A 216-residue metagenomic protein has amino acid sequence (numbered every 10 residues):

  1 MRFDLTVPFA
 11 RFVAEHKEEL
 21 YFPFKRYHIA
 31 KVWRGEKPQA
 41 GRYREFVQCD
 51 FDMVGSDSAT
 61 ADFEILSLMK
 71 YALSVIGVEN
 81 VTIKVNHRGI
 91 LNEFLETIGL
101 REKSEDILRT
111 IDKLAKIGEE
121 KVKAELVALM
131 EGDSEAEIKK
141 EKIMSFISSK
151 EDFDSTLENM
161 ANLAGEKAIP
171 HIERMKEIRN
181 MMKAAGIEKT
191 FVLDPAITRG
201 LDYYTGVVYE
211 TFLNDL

Functional and structural regions predicted by a protein language model:
M1: Conserved phosphate-binding loops in nucleotide/dinucleotide-binding enzymes
D4-E19, K25-E79, L126-L216: Positively charged, Gly/Ser-enriched RNA/tRNA-binding surfaces
Y43-C49, V85-E93: Short, conserved phosphate-binding/catalytic loop or strand-edge motifs used in phosphoryl-/nucleotidyl-transfer
I65, H87-I90, I107-T110, V122 (+2 more regions): Internal, well-ordered alpha-helical segments in soluble enzyme and binding-protein domains
N80-I90, L108, V192-T198: Short, surface-exposed recognition loops or helix-turn segments adjacent to catalytic cores
I83-N86, K116-E120, S134-E135, P170: Short acidic alpha-helix initiation/capping motifs at coil-to-helix transition points, especially at protein N-termini
N92-K103, D202-Y209: Short glycine/threonine-rich loop-to-helix capping motif typified by GTGT followed within a few residues by an Asp-Pro
L100-A128, L213-N214: Acidic, His- and aromatic-enriched active-site or binding-groove loops in soluble protein domains that engage sugars
